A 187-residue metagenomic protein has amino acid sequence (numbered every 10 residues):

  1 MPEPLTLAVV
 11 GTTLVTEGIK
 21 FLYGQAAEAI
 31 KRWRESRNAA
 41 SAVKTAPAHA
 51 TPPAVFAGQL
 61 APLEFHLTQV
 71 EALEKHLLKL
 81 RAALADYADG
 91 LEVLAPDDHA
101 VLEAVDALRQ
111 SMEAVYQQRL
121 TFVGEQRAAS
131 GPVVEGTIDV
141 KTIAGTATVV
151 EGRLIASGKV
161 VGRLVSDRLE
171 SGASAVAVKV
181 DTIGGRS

Functional and structural regions predicted by a protein language model:
M1-L5, E28-S187: Short amphipathic alpha-helical segments that predominantly mediate membrane engagement
A8-T13: Pore-lining and gate-forming transmembrane alpha-helices of multi-pass membrane transport proteins
L14-I30: Short hydrophobic alpha-helical membrane-entry/anchor segments
